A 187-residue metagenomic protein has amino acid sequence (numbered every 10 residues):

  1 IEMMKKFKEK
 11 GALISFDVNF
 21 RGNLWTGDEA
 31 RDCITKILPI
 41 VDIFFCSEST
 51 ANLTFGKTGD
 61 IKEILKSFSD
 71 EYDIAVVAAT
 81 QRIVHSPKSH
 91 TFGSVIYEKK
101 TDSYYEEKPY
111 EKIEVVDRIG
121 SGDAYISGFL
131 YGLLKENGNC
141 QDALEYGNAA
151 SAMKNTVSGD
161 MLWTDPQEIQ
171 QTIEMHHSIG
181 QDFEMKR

Functional and structural regions predicted by a protein language model:
I1-G11, C33-I40: Catalytic-core regions built around general acid/base machinery
E2-E9, T58-R187: Conserved phosphate-binding/catalytic region of the ribokinase-like
K10-V18: Short beta-strand/loop segments at the ligand-binding rim of alpha/beta enzyme cores
L13, I43, A75-V76: Proline-centered loop/turn at the N-terminus of a beta-strand
S15, F45, T80: Generic enzyme active-site microenvironment
N19-N23, S49, R82: Active-site beta-loop-alpha junctions enriched in small/polar residues
R21-A30, T54-K62: Active-site glycine- and acidic-residue-rich loops that bind and position anionic ligands or nucleotide-like cofactors
D28-L53: Structural recognition of alpha->loop->beta junctions
